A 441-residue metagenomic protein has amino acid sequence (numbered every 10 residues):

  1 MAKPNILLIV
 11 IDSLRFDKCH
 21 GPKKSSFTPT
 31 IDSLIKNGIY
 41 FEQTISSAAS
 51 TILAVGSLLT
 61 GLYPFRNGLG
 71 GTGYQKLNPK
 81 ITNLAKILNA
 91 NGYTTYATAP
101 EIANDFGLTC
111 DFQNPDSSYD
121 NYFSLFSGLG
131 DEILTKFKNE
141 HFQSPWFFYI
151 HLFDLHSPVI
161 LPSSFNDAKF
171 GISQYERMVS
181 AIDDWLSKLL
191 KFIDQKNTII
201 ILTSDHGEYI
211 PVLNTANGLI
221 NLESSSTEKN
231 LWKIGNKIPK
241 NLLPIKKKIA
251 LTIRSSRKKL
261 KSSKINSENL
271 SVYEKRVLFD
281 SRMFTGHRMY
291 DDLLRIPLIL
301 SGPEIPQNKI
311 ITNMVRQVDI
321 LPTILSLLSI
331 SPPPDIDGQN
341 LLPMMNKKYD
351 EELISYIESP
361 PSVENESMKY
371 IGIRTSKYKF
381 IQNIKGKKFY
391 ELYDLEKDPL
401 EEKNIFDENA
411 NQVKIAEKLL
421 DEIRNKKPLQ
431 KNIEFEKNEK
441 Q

Functional and structural regions predicted by a protein language model:
M1-Q441: Catalytic domains that recognize anionic headgroups
